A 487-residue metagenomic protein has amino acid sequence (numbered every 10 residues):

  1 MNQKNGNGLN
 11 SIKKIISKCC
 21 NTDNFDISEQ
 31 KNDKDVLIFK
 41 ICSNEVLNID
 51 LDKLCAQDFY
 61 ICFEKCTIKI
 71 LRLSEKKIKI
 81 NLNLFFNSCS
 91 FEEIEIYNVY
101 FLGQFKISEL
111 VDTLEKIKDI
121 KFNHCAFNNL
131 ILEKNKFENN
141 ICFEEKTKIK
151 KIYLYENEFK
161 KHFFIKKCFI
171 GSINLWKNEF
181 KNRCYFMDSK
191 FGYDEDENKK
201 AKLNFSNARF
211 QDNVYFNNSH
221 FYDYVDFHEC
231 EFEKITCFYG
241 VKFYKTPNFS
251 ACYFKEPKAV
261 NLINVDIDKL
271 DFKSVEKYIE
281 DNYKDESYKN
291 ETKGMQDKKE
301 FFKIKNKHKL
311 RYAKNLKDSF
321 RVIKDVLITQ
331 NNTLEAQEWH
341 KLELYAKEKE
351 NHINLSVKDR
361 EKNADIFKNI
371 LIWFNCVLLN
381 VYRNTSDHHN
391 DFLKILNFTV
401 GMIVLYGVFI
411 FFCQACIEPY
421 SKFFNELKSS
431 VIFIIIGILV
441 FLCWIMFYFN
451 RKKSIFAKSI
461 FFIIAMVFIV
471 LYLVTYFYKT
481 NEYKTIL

Functional and structural regions predicted by a protein language model:
M1-L487: Terminal module of membrane-associated proteins
